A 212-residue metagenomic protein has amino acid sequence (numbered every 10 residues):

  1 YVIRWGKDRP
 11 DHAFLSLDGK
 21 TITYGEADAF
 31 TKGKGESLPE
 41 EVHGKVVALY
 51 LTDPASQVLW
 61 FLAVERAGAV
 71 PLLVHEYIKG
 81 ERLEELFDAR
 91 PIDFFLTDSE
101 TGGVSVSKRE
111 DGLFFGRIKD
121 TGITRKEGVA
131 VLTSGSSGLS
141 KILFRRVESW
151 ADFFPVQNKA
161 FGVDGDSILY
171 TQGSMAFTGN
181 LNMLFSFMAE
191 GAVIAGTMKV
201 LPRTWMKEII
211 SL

Functional and structural regions predicted by a protein language model:
Y1-A13, R125-G128: A short N-terminal helical cap/helix-turn-helix that marks the beginning of AMP-binding/adenylate-forming
I3, D11-E41, P54, E81-E84 (+1 more regions): Conserved AMP-binding/adenylate-forming core of the ANL superfamily
I3-R4, A55-L73, E84, Q157-K159 (+1 more regions): Hydrophobic alpha-helical segments in the ANL/AMP-binding
K20, G35-Y77, T171-M175: Conserved AMP-binding/adenylate-forming
T23-Y24, G128-P155: Conserved AMP-binding A3 loop
L51-T52, L72-F87, A192-L212: ATP-dependent adenylate-forming carboxylate-activation enzymes
T101-G128, D152-F154: Flexible, low-complexity linker/hinge segments
A151-I168, F177-L212: Conserved AMP-binding/adenylation subdomain of ANL enzymes
